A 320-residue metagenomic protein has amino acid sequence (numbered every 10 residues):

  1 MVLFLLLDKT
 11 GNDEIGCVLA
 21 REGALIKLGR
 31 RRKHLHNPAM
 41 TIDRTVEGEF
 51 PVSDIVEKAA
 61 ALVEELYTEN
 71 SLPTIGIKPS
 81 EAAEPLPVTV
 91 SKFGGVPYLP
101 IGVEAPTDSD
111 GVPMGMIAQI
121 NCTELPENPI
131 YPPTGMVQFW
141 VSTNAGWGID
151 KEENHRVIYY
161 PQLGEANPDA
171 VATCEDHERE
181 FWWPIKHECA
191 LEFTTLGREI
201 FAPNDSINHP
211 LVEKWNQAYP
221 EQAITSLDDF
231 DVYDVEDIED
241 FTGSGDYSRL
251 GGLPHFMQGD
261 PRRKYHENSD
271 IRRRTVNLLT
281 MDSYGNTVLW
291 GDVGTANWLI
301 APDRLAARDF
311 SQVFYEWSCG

Functional and structural regions predicted by a protein language model:
T41-G320: Preference for intrinsically disordered or flexible, low-complexity segments and adjacent hinge/connector residues
